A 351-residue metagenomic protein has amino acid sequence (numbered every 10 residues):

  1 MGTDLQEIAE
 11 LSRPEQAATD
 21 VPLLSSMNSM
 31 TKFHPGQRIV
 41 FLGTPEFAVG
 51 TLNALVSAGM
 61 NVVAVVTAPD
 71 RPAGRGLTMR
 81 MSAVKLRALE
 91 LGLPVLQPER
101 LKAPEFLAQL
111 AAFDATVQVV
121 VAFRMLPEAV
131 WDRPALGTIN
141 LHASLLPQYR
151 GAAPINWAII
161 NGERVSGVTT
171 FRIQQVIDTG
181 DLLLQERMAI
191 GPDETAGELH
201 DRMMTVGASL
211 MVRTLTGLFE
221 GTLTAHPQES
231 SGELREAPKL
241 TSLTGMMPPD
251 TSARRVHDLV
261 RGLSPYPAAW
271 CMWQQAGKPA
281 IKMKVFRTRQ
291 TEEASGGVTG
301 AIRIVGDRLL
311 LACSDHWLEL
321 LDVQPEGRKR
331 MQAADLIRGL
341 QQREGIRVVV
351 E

Functional and structural regions predicted by a protein language model:
M1-P14, D20, L24-M27: Short, low-complexity, charge-dense intrinsically disordered segments
N28-R75: N-terminal Rossmann-like dinucleotide-binding module
Q37, E46, S57-N61, A68 (+2 more regions): Donor/substrate-binding cores of folate-linked one-carbon enzymes
T44-F47, E99-K102, A122-M125, T291: Short beta->alpha connector loops
A68, P72-T116: N-terminal glycine-/serine-/threonine-rich beta1-alpha1-beta2 phosphate-ribose binding loop of Rossmann-like
S231-E351: Internal anion-binding site segments
